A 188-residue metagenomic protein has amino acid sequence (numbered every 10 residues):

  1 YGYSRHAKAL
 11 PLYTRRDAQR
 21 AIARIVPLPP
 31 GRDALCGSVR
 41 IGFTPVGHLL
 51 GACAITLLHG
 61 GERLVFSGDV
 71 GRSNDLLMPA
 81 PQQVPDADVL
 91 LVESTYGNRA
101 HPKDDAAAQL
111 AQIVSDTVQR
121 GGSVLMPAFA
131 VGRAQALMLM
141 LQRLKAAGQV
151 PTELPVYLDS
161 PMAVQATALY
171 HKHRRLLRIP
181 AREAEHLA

Functional and structural regions predicted by a protein language model:
Y1-A136, Q142-Q149: His/Asp/Glu-rich metal-coordinating catalytic cores of metallo-dependent phosphodiesterases/hydrolases acting on
Y1-G2, A147, T167-A188: Acidic, Ser/Thr-rich peripheral helices and adjacent loops at domain boundaries
R15, V84, A163, A184-L187: Alpha-helix initiation and N-capping motif
R133, P151, P155-K172: Short, conserved secondary-structure transition motifs
